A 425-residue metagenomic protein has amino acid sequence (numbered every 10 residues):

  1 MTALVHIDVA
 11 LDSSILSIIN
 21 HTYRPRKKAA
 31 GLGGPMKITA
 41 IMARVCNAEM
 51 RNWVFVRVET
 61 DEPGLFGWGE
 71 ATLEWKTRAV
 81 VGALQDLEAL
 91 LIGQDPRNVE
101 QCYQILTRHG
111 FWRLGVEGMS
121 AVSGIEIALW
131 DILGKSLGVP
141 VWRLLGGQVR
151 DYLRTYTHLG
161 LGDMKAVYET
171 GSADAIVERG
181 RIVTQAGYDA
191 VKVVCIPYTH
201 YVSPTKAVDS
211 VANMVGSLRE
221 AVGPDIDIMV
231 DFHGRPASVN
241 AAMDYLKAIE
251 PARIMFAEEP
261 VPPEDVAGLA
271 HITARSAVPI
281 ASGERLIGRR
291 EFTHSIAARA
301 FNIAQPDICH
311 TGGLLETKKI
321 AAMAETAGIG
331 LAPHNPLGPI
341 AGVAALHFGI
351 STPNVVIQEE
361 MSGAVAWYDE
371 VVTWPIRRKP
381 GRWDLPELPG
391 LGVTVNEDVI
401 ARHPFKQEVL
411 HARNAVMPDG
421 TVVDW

Functional and structural regions predicted by a protein language model:
I7-V9, T22: Short hydrophobic alpha-helical segments enriched in small aliphatic residues
K27-W68, T72-L73, A79, A364-V371 (+1 more regions): Structured beta-strand/loop patches that form or line metal/cofactor-binding pockets in enzymes
I38, G64, L87, I125 (+8 more regions): Conserved, mostly hydrophobic/aromatic
V58, G82, L87, Q101 (+5 more regions): Shared catalytic-loop signature of beta/alpha-barrel
D61-L137, D424: Metal- or metallocofactor-binding catalytic centers and their adjacent structured scaffolds across diverse enzyme
E126-A166: Glycine-rich, aromatic-flanked loop segments that form ligand/cofactor-binding clefts across common enzyme folds
Y152, Y156-R275: Metal-dependent enolase-superfamily TIM-barrel catalytic cores that perform enediolate-based chemistry
L391-W425: Extended hydrophobic packing segments that form well-structured cores
